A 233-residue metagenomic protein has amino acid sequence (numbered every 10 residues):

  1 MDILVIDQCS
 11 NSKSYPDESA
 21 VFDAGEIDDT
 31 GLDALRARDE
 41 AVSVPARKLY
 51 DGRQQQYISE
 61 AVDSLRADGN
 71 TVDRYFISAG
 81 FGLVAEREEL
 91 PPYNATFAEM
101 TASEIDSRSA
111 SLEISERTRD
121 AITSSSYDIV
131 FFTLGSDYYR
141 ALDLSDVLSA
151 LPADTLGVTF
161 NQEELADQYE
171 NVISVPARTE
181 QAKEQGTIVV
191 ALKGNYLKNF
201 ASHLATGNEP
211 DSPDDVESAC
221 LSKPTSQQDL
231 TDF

Functional and structural regions predicted by a protein language model:
D2-I3, S124-T187: A charged, amphipathic interaction segment
I3-G25, D211-D232: N-terminal, charge-rich interaction modules
L4-D7, T71-S78, A85-E86, F131-T133 (+1 more regions): A structural signal for short, well-ordered beta-strand segments and their strand-loop junctions that often border
L4-Y57: Active-site helix-to-loop segments that bind/position phosphate- or nucleotide-bearing substrates and donors across
K13-P16, L83-R87, Y139-L142, L165-Q168: Short catalytic/ligand-binding loop motif for oxyanion handling, primarily in non-cytosolic enzymes, centered on
V42-A79, V84, E89-N94: Function-critical acidic carboxylates
G80-S126: Long, charge-dense
Q168-F233: C-terminal accessory extensions appended to soluble enzyme cores
